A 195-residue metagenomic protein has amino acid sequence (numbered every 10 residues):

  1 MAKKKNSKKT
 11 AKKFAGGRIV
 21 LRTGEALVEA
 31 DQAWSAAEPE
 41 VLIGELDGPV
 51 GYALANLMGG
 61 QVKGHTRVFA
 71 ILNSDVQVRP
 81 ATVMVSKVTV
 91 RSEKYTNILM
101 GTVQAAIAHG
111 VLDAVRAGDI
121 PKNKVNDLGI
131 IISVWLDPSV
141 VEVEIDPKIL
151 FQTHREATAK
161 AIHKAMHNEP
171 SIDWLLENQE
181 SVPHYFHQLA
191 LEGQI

Functional and structural regions predicted by a protein language model:
M1-I195: Accessory interaction regions appended to the cores of large information-processing enzymes
